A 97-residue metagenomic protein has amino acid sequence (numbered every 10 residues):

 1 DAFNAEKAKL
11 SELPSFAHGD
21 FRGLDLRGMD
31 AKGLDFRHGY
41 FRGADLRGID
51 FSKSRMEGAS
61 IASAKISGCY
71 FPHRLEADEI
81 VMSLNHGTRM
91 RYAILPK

Functional and structural regions predicted by a protein language model:
A2-K97: Tandem repeat scaffolds
